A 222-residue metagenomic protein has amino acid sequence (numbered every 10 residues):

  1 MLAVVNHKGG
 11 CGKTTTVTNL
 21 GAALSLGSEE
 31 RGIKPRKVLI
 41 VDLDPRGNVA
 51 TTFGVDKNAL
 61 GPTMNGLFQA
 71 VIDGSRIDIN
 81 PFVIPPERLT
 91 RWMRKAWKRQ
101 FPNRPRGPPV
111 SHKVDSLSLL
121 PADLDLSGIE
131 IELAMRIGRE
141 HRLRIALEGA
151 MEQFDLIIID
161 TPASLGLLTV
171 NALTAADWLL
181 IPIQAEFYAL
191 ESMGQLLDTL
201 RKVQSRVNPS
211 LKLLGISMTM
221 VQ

Functional and structural regions predicted by a protein language model:
M1-Q222: P-loop NTP-binding core
